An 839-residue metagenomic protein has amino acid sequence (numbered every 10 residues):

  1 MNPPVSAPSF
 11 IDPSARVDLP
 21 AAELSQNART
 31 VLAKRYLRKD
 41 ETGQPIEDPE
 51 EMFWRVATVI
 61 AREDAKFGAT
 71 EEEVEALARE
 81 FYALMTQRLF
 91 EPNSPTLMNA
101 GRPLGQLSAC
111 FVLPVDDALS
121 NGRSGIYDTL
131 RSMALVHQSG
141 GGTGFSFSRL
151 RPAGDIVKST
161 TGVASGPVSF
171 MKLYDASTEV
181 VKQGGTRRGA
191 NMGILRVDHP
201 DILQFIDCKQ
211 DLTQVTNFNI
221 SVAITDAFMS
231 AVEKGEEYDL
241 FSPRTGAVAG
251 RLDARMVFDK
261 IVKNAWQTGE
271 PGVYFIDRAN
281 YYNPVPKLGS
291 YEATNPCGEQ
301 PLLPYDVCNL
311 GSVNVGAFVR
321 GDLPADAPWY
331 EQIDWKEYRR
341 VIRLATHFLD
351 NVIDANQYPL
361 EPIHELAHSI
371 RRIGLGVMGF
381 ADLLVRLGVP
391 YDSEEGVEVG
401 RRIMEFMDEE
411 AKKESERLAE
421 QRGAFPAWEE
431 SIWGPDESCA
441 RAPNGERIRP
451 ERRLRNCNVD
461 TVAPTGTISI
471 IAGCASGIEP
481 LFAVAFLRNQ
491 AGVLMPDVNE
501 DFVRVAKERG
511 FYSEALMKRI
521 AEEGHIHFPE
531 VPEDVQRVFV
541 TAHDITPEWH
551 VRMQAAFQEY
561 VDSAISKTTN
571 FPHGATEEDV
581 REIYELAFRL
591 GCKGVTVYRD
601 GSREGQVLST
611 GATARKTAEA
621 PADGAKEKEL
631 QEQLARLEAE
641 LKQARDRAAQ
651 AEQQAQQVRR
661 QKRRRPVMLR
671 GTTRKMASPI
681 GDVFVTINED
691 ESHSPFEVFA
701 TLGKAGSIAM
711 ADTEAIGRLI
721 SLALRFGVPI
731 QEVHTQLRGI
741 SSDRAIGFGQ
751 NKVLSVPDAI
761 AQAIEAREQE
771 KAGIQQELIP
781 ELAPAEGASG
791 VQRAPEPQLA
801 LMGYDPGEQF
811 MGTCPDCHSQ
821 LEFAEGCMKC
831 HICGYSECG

Functional and structural regions predicted by a protein language model:
M1-L107, V112, F258-Q267, E585 (+5 more regions): Acidic/polar, glycine-rich intrinsically disordered N-terminal extensions of enzymes
F10-A22, S108-W335, Y358-E365, A411-E420 (+2 more regions): Active-site cavity-forming subdomains of large catalytic enzyme subunits
N27-L32, M85-M98, V197, T346-V352 (+2 more regions): Core structural elements
L97-V112, R123-S146, I194-R196, D201-I202 (+10 more regions): Conserved phosphate/anionic-ligand binding catalytic regions in large, soluble enzymes, centered on
E299-P301, L349-D354, I448-R452, D460-T617 (+1 more regions): Catalytic alpha/beta core of large soluble enzyme barrels
V341-H364, H368, V389-T465, A521 (+4 more regions): Internal maturation/activation junctions in enzymes
T617, E629, Q633-D682, Q792-F810 (+1 more regions): Short, Gly/Pro- and small/polar-rich lid/capping loops
C814-C817, C830-C833: Short cysteine-rich clusters marking metal-coordination/redox-active sites
